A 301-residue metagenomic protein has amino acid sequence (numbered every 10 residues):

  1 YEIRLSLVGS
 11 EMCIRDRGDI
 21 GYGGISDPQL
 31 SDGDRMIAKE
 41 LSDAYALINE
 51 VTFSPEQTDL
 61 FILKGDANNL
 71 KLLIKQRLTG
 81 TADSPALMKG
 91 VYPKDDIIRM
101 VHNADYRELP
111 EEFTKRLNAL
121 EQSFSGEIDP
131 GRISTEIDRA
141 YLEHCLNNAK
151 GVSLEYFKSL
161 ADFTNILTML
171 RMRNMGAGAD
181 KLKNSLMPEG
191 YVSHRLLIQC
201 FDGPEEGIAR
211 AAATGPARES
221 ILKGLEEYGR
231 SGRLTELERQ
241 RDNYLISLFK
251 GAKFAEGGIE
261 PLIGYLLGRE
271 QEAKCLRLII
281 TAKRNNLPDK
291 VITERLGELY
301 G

Functional and structural regions predicted by a protein language model:
Y1-G9, C13-I14: Single conserved hydrophobic/aromatic residue that forms the stacking wall/gate of nucleotide- or nucleobase-binding
R4, P55-L63, G151-S159, E260-R269: Short, recurring structural edge motifs at helix starts
G33-S84: Long, hydrophobic/aromatic-enriched structural stretches that serve as scaffold segments
G65-G80, D162-G176, K274-N286: Extracellular/lumenal glycan-associated surfaces
T79-L117: Long, hydrophobic, well-ordered secondary-structure blocks that form the structural core and pocket-lining surfaces
A86-V101, D180-G207, T293-G301: Short amphipathic alpha-helical linker/capping segments at the junctions of internal repeats and modular domains
Y106, E111-E256, I263: A contiguous, surface-oriented mixed alpha/beta subdomain in the mid-to-C-terminal portion of proteins that forms
E256-I259, I263-R284, I292-Y300: Terminal end segments
